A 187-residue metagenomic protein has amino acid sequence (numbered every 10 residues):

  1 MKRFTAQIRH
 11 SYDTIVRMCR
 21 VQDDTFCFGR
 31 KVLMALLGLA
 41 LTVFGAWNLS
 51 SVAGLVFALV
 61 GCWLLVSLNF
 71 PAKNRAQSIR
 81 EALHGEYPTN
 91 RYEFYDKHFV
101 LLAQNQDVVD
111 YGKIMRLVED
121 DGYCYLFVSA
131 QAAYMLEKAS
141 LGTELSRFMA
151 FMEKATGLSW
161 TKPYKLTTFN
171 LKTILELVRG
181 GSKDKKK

Functional and structural regions predicted by a protein language model:
M1-L41: N-terminal membrane-targeting/pre-transmembrane regions
H10-Y12, D96, D121: Residue-level signal for tight coil/turn positions that link beta-strands
D24-H84: Alpha-helical transmembrane spans
L68-V108: Conserved beta-hairpin
E93-F94, V118-E119, V128: Generic beta-strand structural signal
F99-V100, D107-C124: Phosphoinositide-dependent membrane-docking surfaces
Y125-K187: A membrane-cytosol interface segment of integral membrane proteins
